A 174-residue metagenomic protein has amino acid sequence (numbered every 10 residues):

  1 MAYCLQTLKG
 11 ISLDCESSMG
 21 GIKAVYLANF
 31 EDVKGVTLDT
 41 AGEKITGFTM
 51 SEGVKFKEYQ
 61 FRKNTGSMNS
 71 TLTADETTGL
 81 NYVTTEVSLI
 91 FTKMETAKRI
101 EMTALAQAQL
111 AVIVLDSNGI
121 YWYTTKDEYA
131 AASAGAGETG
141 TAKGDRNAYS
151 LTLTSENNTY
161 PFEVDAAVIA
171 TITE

Functional and structural regions predicted by a protein language model:
M1-K23, A170-E174: N-terminal alpha-helical "arm" segments
I11, E16-S18, F30-V33, N64 (+4 more regions): Generic structural motif
L13-T84, Y129-K143: Solvent-exposed edge beta-strands and adjacent loop segments that serve as assembly or binding interfaces
C15, A108-Q109, Y149: Generic detector of bulky aromatic hydrophobic side chains
E58, Y121-Y123, S150: Well-ordered beta-strand positions in beta-sheet-rich domains
K63-D127: Structured, beta-strand-rich domain cores that present glycine/charged loop surfaces used to bind extended ligands
E128-E174: Mixed-charge, glycine-accented linear interaction segment located at domain edges/termini
